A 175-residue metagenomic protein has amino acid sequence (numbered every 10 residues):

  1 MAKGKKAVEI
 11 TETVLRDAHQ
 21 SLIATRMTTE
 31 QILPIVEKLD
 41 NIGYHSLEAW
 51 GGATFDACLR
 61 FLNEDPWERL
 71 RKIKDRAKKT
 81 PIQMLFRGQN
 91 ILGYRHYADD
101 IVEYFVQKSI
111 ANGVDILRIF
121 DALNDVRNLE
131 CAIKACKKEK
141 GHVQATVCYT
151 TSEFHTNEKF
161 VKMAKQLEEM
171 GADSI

Functional and structural regions predicted by a protein language model:
M1-A2: Charged, compositionally biased N-terminal leader segments and the immediate start of the first structured element
K5-I10, A24-T54, L59-P81, N90-I175: Alpha/beta enzyme core
E9-D17: N-terminal pre-triad scaffold of radical SAM enzymes
R16-Q20, T25: Acidic, glycine/proline-rich low-complexity segments that act as flexible tails and inter-domain linkers
